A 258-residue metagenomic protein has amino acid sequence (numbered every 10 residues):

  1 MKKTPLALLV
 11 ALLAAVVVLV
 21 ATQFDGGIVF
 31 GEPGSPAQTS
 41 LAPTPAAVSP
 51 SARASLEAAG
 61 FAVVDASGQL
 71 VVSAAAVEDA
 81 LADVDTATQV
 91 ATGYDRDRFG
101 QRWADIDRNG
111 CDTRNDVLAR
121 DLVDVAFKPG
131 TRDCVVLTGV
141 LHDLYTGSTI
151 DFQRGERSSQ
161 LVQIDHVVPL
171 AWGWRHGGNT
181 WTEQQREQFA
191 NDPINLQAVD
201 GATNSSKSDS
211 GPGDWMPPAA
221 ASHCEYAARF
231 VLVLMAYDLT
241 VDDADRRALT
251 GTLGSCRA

Functional and structural regions predicted by a protein language model:
K2, Y145-A258: Domain-level detector of nuclease and nuclease-like folds in predominantly extracellular/periplasmic contexts
A7-T22: Hydrophobic membrane-insertion alpha-helices, especially the h-region of bacterial N-terminal signal peptides
A21, G27-A82, A258: N-terminal low-complexity, Pro/Thr-rich disordered segments that flank secretion/membrane-targeting signals
T86, A91-D95, G100, I150 (+2 more regions): An N-terminal structural lobe/cap that precedes and organizes the functional/catalytic core across diverse proteins
F99-A104, T113, V117-T138, W181-Q185: N-terminal post-signal-peptidase region of extra-cytosolic proteins
R108-G110: Acidic, glycine-anchored loop motifs typical of Ca2+
